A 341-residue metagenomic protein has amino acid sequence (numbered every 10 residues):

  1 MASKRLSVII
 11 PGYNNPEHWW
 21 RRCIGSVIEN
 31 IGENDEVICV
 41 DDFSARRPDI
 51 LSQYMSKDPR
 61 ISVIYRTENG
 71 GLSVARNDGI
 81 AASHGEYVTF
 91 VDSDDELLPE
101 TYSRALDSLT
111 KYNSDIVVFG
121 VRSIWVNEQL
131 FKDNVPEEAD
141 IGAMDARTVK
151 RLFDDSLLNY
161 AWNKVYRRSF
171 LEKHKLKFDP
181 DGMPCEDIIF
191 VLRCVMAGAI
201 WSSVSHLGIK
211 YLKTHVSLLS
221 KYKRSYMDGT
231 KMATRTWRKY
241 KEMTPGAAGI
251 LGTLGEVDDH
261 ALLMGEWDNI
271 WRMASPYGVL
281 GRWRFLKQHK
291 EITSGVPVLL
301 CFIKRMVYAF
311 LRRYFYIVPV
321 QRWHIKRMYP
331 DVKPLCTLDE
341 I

Functional and structural regions predicted by a protein language model:
R5-S7, S26, E36, I189: Cell-envelope/extracellular polymer assembly enzymes that use nucleotide-activated donors
P11, L72, S93-V204, I209-S225 (+1 more regions): Donor-binding/catalytic cores of nucleotide-activated saccharide and glycerol-phosphate transferases/polymerases
N15-E29, I50: Short, well-formed alpha-helical segments that are part of the catalytic scaffolds of diverse glycosyltransferases
D41-L51, E68: A conserved acidic beta->alpha catalytic loop
R66-S83: Glycine-rich, basic loop-to-helix element that forms the pyrophosphate-binding segment of sugar-nucleotide handling
V88: Short aromatic/hydrophobic "clamp" motif used to bind/position activated sugar donors
H206-H215, S220-A247, D268-I292: Catalytic core of nucleotide-sugar-dependent glycosyltransferases
I270-I341: Membrane-interface aromatic/basic loop that binds lipid-linked glycans or pyrophosphate carriers, typified by
